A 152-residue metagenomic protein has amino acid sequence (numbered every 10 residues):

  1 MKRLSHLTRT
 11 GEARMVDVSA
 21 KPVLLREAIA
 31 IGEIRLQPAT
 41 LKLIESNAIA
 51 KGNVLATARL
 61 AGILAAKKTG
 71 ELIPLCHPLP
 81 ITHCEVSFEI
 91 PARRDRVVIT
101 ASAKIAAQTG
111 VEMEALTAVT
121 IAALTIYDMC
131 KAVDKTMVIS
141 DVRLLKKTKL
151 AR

Functional and structural regions predicted by a protein language model:
M1-L55, L60-R152: C-terminal binding/interaction regions
